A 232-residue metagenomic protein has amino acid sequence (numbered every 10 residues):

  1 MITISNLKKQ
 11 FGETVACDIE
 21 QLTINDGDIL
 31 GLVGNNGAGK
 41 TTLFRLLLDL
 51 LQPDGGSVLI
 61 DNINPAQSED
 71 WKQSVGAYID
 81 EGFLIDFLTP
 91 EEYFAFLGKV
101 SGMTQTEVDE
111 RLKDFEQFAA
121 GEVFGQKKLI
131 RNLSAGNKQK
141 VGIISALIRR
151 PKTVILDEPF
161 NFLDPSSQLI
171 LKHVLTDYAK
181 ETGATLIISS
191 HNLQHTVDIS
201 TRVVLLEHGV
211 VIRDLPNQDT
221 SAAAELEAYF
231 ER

Functional and structural regions predicted by a protein language model:
V33-N35: The feature captures the beta-strand-to-loop junction immediately N-terminal to the Walker
L48: Helix-to-loop junction immediately C-terminal to a conserved catalytic motif
G56-W71: Conserved ABC transporter NBD signature motif
L129-L133: Conserved ABC ATPase signature
V154-E158: Catalytic Walker B motif of ABC-type/P-loop ATPase nucleotide-binding domains
S189-H191: H-loop/switch region of ABC-family ATPase nucleotide-binding domains
